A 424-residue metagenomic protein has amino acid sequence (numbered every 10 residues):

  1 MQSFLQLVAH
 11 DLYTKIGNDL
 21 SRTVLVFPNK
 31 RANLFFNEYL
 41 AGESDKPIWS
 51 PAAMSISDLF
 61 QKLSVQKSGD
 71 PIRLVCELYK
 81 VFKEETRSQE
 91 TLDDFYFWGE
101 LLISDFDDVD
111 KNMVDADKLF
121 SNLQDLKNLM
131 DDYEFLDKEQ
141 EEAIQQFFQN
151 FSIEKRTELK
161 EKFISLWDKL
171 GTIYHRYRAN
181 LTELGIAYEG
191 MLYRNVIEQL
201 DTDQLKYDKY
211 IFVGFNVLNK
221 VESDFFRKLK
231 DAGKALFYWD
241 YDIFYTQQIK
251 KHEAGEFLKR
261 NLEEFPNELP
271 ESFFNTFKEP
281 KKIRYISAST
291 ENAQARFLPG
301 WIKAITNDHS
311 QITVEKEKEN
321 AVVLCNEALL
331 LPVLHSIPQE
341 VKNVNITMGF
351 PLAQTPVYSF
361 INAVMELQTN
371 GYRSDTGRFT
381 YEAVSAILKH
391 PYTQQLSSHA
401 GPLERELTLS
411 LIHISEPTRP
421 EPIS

Functional and structural regions predicted by a protein language model:
M1-L411, S415, S424: Polyanion-engaging groove/track-forming segments
P417-R419: Hydrophobic heptad-repeat coiled-coil signature
